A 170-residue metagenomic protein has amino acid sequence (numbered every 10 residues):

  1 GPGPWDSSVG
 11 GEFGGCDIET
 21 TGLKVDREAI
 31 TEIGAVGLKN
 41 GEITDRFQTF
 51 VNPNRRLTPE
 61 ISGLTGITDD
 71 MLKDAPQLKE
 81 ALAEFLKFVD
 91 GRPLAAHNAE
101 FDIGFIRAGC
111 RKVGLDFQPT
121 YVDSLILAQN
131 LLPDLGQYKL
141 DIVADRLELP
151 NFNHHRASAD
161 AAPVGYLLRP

Functional and structural regions predicted by a protein language model:
G1-P119, P133-H155: Conserved non-catalytic scaffold segment of RNase H-like nuclease domains
L78, I126, D160-A161: Short secondary-structure capping/turn micro-motifs that flank functional sites
P119-A128: A short, structured active-site edge motif that brings together acidic residues
R156-P170: Acidic, divalent-metal-coordinating active-site segment for phosphoryl/phosphodiester hydrolysis, typified by short
